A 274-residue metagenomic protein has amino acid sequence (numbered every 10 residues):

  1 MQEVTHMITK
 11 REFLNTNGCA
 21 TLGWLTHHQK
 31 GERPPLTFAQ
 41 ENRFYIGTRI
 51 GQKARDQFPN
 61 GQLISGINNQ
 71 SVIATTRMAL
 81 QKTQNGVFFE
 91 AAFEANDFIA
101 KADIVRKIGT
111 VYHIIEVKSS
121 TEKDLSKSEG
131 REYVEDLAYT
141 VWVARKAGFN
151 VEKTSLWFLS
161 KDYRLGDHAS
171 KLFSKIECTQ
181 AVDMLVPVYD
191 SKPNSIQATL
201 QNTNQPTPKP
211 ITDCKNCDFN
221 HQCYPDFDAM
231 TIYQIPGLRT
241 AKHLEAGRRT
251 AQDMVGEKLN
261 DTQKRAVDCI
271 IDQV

Functional and structural regions predicted by a protein language model:
M1-V111, T240-G256: Metal-dependent nuclease catalytic cores that hydrolyze phosphodiester bonds in DNA/RNA, characterized by
T26-Q29, I67, T207-C217: Short coil/turn segments at secondary-structure boundaries
K53, D136-T140, V188, K192-S195: Alpha-helical scaffold elements adjacent to nucleotide-binding pockets in ATP/GTP-utilizing enzyme cores
M78-M184: Mg2+/Mn2+-dependent nuclease catalytic core
W142-F149, Q201, Q222, G237 (+1 more regions): Hydrophobic/aromatic-lined pockets within catalytic cores
V188-T212: Polybasic (Lys/Arg-rich)
K215-L238: Extended, structured, electrostatic nucleic-acid-contact surfaces
I235-V274: Accessory alpha-helical DNA-binding modules that contact the DNA backbone or grooves
